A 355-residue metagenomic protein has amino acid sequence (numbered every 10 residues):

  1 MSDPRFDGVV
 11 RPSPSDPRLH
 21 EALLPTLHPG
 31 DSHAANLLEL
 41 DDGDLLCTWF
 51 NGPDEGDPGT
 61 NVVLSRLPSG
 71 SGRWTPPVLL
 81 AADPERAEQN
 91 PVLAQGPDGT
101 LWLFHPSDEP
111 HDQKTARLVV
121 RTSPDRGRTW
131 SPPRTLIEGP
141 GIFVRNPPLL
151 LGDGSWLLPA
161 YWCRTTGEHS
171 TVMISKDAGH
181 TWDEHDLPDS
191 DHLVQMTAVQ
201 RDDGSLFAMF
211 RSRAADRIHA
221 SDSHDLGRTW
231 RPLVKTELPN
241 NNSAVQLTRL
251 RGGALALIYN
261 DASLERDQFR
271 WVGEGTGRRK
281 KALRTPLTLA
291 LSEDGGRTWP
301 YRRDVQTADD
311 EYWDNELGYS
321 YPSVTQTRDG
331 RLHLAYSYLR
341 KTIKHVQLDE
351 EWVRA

Functional and structural regions predicted by a protein language model:
M1-A355: Asp-box/BNR beta-propeller blade signature and adjacent active/binding-site loops in extracellular glycan-interacting
